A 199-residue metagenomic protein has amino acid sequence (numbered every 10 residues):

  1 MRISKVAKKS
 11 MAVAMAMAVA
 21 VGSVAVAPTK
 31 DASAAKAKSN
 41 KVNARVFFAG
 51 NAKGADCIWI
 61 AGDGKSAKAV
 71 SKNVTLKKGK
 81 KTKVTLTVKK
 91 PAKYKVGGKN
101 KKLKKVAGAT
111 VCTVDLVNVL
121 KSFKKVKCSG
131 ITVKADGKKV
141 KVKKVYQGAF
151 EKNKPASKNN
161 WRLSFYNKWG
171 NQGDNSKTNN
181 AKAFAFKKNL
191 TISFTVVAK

Functional and structural regions predicted by a protein language model:
M1-V13: Bacterial Sec-dependent N-terminal signal peptides
A14-G22: Bacterial N-terminal signal peptides
V21-S39: Sec-dependent signal peptide cleavage junction
N43-F48, G54-I60, V126-K138: Extended low-complexity, serine/threonine- and proline-enriched intrinsically disordered segments
D63-K77, G137-K152: Solvent-exposed serine/threonine-rich low-complexity stretches and specific carbohydrate-binding patches
K77-N100, N175-K177, I192-F194: Short beta-strands within extracellular/lumenal beta-sheet-rich domains
T82-V84, V126-A135, N179-V196: Extra-cytoplasmic beta-strand recognition segments
P91, K95-S122, N167-S176: Extracellular beta-strand ligand-recognition surfaces/modules
